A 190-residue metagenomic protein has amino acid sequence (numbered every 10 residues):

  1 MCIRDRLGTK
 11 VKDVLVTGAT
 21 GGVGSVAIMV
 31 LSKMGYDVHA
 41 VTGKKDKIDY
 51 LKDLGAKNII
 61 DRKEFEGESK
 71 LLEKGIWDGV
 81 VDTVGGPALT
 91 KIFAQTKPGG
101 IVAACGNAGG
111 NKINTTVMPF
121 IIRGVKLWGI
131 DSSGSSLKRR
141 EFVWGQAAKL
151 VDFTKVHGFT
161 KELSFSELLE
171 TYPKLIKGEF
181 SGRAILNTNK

Functional and structural regions predicted by a protein language model:
M1-D5: Conserved small/polar residues in nucleotide/adenosyl-binding loops
K10-D13, W77: Phosphate-coordination loops involved in phosphoryl transfer and adenosine-cofactor binding
D13, D37-V38, I101, K126: Residues at the starts of beta-strands that form the adenosine-phosphate
G18-A19, V84: NAD(P)H cofactor-binding loop motif with strongest signal on the N-terminal glycine-rich segment
T20, G24-I28: N-terminal Rossmann NAD(P)H-binding glycine-rich loop of SDR-like oxidoreductase domains
S32-P87: Adenosine-nucleotide cofactor-binding segment
P87-F153, T188: Glycine-rich phosphate-binding loop and adjacent beta-alpha segment of Rossmann(oid) nucleotide-cofactor-binding
K138-K190: C-terminal hydrophobic helical "lid"/dimerization subdomain of Rossmann-like NAD(P)H-dependent oxidoreductases
